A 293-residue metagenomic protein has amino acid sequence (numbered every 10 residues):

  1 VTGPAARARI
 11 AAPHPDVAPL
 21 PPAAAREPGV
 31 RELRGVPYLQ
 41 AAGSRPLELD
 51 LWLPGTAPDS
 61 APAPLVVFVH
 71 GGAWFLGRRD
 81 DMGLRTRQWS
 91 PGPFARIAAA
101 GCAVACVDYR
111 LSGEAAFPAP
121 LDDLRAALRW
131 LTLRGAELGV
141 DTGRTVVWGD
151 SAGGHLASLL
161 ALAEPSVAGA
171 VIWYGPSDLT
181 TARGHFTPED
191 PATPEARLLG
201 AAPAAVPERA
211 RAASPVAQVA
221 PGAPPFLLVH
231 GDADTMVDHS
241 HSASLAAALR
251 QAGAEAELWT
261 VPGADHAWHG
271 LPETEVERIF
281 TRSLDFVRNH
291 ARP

Functional and structural regions predicted by a protein language model:
V1-P293: Alpha/beta-hydrolase superfamily serine-hydrolase fold, recognizing
